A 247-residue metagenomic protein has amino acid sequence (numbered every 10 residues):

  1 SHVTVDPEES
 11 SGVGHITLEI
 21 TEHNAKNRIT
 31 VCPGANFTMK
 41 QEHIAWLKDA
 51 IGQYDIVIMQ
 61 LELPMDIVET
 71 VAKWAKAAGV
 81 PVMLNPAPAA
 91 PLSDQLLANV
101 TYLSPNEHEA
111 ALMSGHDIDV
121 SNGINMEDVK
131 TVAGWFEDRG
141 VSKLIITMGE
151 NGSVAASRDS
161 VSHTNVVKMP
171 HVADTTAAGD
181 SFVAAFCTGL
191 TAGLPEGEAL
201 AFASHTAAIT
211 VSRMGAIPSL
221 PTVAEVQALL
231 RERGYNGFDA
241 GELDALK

Functional and structural regions predicted by a protein language model:
S1-D55, V226-K247: Conserved N-terminal subdomain of the carbohydrate kinase-like
S1-S11, N85-A87, I145-M148, N165: Beta-strand->loop->alpha-helix junctions that form or flank phosphate-binding loops in nucleotide-handling enzymes
I16-E19, L97-T101, S160-V161: Short low-complexity, flexible loop/linker segments enriched in glycine and/or proline with clustered acidic
T17-E19, V31-G34, L61-L63, P86-P88 (+1 more regions): Short, structured patches in soluble enzyme cores that scaffold and shape functional sites
G34-N36, A87-A89, H108-A110, V167-P170: Short, acidic/turn-prone active-site loops that include or flank metal/cofactor- and phosphate-binding residues
H43-I44, I56-T131, N151-S153: Conserved beta-alpha-beta core of the PfkB/ribokinase-like small-molecule kinase fold
K48-G52, L97-A98, D138: A short, aliphatic-rich alpha-helical micro-motif
P91, Q95, S121-K247: Conserved phosphate-binding/catalytic region of the ribokinase-like
